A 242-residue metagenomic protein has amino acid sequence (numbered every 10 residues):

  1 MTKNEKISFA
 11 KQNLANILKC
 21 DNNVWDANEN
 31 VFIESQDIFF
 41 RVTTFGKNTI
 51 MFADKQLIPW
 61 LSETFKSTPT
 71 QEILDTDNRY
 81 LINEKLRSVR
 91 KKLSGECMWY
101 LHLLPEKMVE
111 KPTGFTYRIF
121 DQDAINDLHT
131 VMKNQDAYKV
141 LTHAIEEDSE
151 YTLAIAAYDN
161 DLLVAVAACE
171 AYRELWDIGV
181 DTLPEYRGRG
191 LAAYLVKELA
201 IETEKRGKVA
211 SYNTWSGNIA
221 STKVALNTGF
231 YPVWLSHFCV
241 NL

Functional and structural regions predicted by a protein language model:
K3-I125: Acyl-donor-binding surface of acyltransferase catalytic domains
F9, L14, L18, H102-L103 (+5 more regions): Long, contiguous binding/interaction regions
T49-F52, T203-W215: Conserved GNAT acetyl-CoA-binding A-motif
M51, I178, G188-E202, K223 (+1 more regions): Conserved acetyl-CoA-binding loop-helix of GNAT-fold acetyltransferases
L81, K133-L153: Active-site rim helix/loop that mediates acceptor-substrate recognition in acyltransferases
L93-H102, Y231-L242: Conserved catalytic-core motifs of GNAT/GCN5-like acyltransferases
A144-L175, D181-L183: A conserved beta-strand-loop-helix scaffold within acyl/acetyltransferase catalytic domains
Y212-L226, Y231, C239-L242: Conserved beta-strand-loop-alpha-helix junction that forms the acyl-donor binding cleft
